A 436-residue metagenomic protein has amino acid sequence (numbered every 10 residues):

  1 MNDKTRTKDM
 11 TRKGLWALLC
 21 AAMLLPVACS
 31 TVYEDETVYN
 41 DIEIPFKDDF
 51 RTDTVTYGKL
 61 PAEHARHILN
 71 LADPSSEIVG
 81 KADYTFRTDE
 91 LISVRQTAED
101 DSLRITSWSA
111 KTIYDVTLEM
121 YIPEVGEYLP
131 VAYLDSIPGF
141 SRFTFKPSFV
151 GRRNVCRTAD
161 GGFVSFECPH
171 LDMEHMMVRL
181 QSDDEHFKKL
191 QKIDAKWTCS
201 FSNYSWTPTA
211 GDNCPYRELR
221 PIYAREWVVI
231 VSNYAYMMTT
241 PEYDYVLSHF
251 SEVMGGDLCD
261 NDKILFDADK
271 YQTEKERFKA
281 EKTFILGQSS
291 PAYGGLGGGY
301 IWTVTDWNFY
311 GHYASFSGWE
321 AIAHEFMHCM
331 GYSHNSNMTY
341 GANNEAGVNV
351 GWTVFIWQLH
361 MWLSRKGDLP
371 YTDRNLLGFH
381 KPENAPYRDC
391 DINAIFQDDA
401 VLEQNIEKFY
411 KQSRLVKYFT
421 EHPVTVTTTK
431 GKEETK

Functional and structural regions predicted by a protein language model:
M1-R12: N-terminal secretory signal peptides that target proteins for export/translocation
R12-L19: Sec-dependent signal peptide recognition, specifically the positively charged N-region followed immediately by
P26-A28: C-terminal motif of bacterial Sec signal peptides marking the signal peptidase cleavage site
Y33-D35, Y39-F316, C329-K436: Predominantly extracellular/secreted Zn2+-dependent metalloproteases
S317-F326: Short alpha-helical catalytic segment bearing the HExxH-like zincin motif of zinc-dependent metalloproteases
